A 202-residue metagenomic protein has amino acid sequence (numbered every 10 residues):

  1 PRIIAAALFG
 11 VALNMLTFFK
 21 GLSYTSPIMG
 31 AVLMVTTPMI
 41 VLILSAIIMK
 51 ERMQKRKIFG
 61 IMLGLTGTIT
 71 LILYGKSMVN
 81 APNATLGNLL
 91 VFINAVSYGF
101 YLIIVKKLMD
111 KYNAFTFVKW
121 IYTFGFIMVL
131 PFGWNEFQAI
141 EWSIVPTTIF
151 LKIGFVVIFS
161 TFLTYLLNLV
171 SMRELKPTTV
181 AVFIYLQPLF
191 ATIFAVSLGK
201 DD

Functional and structural regions predicted by a protein language model:
P1, S26, F100-F124, W142: Juxtamembrane helix-loop-helix junctions in multi-pass membrane proteins
R2-A6, M53-T66, N88, Y112-Y122 (+1 more regions): Cytoplasmic-side transmembrane-helix entry/capping segments in multi-pass membrane proteins
I4-Y24, I43-L44, T70, L89-I104 (+2 more regions): Hydrophobic alpha-helical transmembrane segments of multi-pass membrane transport proteins, especially secondary
A6, L33-T36, R56-F59, L86 (+3 more regions): Hydrophobic core positions of alpha-helical segments in small-molecule transporters and transporter systems
G21, I47-M49, M53, L108 (+4 more regions): Hydrophobic/aromatic residues within transmembrane alpha-helices of multi-pass small-molecule transporters
L44, M53-G75, V129, Y185 (+1 more regions): Hydrophobic transmembrane alpha-helices of multi-pass small-molecule transport proteins
L65, G99, T123-L130, L189-F190: Small-residue-rich packing faces within the transmembrane alpha-helices of Major Facilitator Superfamily
K76-A84, A139-P146: Helix-boundary and loop/linker segments of multi-pass membrane transporters
